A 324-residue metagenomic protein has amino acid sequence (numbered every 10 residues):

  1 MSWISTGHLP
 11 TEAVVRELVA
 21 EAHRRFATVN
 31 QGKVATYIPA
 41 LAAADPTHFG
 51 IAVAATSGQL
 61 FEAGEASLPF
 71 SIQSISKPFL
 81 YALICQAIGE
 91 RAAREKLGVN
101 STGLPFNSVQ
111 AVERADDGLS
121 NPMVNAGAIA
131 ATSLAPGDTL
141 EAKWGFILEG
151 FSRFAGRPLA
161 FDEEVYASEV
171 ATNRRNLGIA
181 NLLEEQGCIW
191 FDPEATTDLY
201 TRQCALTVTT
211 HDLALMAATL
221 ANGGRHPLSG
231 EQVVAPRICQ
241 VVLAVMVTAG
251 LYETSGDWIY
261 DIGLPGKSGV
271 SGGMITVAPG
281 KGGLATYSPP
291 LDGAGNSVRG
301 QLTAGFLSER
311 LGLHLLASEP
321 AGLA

Functional and structural regions predicted by a protein language model:
M1-V15, T28-Q31, A35-D45, S71-P78: Non-catalytic interaction/Regulatory regions outside core domains
S2-Q31, I84-Q203: Active-site-adjacent helix/loop patches that line small-molecule binding or acyl-intermediate pockets
T6, G223-A324: Structured C-terminal helix/loop/strand segments within mature extracytoplasmic catalytic/sensor domains
A20-H23, A27, S76-A82, Q86 (+1 more regions): A charged amphipathic helix-loop-strand protein-protein interaction module that recurs in cytosolic assemblies
A27-A63, T276: A short, well-structured edge-of-sheet supersecondary motif
L41-A44, L119-N121, A171, G263-K267 (+1 more regions): Short Gly/Pro-enriched turn/cap motifs at secondary-structure boundaries
S57-G58, S71-R94, M216, L284: Active-site SXXK
E141, V170-N173, N181-V241, A294-S297: Penicillin-binding protein/beta-lactamase superfamily catalytic region
